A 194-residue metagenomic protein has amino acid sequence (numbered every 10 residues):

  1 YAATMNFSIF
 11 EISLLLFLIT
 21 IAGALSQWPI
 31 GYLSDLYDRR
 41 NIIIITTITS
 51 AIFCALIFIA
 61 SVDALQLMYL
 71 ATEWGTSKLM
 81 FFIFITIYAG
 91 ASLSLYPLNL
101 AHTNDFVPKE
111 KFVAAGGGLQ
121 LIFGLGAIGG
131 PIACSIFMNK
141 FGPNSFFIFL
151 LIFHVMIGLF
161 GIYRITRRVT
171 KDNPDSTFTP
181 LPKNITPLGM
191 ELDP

Functional and structural regions predicted by a protein language model:
Y1-E11: Short amphipathic helix-loop junctions that connect adjacent transmembrane helices in Major Facilitator Superfamily/SLC
I9-F10, V107-L119: Loop-to-transmembrane helix entry/capping segments in MFS-fold secondary transporters and related SLC/MFSD carriers
S26-D38, M138-N139: Helix-to-loop junctions at the C-terminal end of transmembrane segments in multipass secondary transporters
N41-L56, L151: Structural signature of the two symmetry-related core transmembrane helices
T49-W74: C-terminal ends and interior cores of transmembrane alpha-helices in multi-pass membrane transporters/permeases
T76, I136-H154: A membrane-interface helix-boundary motif in multi-pass transporters
L93-V107: Intracellular juxtamembrane helix-capping segments at the cytosolic ends of symmetry-related transmembrane helices
R164-P194: Intrinsic disorder in cytosolic terminal tails and internal cytosolic loops of multi-pass membrane transporters
